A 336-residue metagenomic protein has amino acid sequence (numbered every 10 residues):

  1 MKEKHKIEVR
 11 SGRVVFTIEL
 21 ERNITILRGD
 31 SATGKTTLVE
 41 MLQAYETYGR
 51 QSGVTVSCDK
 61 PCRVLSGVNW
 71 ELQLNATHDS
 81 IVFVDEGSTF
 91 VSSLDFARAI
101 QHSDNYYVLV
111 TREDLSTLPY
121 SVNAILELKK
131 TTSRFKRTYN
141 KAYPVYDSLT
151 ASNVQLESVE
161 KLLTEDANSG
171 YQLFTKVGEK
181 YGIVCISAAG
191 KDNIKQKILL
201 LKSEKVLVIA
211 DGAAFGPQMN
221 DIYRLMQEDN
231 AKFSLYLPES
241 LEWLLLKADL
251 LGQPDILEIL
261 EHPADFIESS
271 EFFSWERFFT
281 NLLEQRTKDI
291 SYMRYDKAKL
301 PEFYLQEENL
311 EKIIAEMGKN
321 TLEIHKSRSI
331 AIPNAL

Functional and structural regions predicted by a protein language model:
M1-F16, K136-N140: N-terminal pre-Walker A segment at the start of P-loop NTPase domains
L27-G29: Hydrophobic anchor at the beta1->P-loop junction of P-loop NTPases
T33-K35: Conserved glycine(s) of the Walker
L38-E40: Post-Walker A alpha-helix
A44-T55: Post-Walker A helix-loop "phosphate-sensing" segment adjacent to the P-loop in P-loop NTPases
G67-L94: Conserved P-loop NTPase "ATPase switch" module shared by AAA+ and STAND
F83-V84, D104-D114: Structural recognition of the conserved hydrophobic beta-strand(s) that form the central parallel beta-sheet of P-loop
S88-T89, N123, E127-L336: Acidic, divalent-metal-binding catalytic cores of TOPRIM and closely related two-metal-ion phosphodiester/pyrophosphate
